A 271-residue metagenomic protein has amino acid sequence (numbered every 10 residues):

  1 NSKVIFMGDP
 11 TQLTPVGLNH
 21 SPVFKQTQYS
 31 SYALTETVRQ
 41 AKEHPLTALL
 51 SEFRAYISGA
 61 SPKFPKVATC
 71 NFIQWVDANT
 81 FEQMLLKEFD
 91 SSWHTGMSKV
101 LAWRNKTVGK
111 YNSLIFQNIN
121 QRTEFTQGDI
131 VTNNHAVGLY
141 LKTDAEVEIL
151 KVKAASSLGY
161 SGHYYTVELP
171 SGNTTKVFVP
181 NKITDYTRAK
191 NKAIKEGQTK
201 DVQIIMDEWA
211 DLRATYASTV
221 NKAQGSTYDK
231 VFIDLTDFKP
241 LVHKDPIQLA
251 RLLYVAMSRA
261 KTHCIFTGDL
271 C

Functional and structural regions predicted by a protein language model:
N1-C70, A154-S157: Conserved helicase motor core of SF1/SF2 NTP-dependent helicases
N1-S2, F24-T27, S92-W93, S226 (+1 more regions): Conserved catalytic network of the ASCE P-loop NTPase/AAA+ motor domain
T35, A41-E43, G96-C271: Core RecA-like ATPase module of SF1/SF2 helicases and allied nucleic-acid translocases
S51, A55-P62, D90-H94, F116 (+2 more regions): Generic surface-pattern signal
G59-Q83, S91-S98: Inter-lobe coupling/hinge region of RecA-like P-loop helicase motors
